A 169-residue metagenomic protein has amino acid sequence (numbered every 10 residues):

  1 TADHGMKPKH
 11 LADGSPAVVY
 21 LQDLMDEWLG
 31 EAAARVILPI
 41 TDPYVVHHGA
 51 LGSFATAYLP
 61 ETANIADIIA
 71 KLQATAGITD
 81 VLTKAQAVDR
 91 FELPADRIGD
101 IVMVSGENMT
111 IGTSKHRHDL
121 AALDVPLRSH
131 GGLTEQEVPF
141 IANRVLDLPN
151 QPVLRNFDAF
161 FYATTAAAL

Functional and structural regions predicted by a protein language model:
T1-L169: Feature captures the catalytic ectodomains and active-site-proximal regions of enzymes that hydrolyze or transfer
